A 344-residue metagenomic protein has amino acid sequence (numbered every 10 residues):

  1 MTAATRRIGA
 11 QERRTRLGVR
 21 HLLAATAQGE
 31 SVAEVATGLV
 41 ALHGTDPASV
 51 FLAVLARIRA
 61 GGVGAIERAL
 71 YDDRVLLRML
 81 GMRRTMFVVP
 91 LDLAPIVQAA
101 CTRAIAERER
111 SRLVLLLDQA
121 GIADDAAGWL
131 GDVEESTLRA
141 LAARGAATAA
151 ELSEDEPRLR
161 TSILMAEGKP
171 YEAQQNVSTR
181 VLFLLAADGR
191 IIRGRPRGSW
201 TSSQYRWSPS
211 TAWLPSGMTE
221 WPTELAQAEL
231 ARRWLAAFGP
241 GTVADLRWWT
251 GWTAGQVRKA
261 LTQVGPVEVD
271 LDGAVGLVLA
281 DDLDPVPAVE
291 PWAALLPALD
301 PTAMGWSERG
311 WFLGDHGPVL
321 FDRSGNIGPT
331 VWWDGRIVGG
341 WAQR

Functional and structural regions predicted by a protein language model:
M1-A303, S307-R309, D315-R344: Long, low-complexity intrinsically disordered regions
